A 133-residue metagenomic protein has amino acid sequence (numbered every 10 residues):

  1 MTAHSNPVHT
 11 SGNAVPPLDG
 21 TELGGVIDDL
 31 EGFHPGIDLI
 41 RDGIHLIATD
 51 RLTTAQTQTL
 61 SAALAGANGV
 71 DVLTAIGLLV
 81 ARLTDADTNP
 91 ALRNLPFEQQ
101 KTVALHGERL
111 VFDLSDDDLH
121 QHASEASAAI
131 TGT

Functional and structural regions predicted by a protein language model:
M1-V8: N-terminal acidic, proline/glycine-rich, low-complexity intrinsically disordered segments
S11-I130: Hydrophobic alpha-helical segments that drive targeting, anchoring, or assembly
